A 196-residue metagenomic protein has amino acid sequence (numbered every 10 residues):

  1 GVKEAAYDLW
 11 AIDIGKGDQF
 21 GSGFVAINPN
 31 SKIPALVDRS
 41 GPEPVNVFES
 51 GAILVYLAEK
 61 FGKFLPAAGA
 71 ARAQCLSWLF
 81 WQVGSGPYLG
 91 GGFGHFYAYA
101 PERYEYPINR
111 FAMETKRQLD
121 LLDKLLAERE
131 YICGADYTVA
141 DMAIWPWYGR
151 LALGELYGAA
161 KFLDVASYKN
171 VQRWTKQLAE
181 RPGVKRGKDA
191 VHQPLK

Functional and structural regions predicted by a protein language model:
G1-K116, D123, E130: GST-like domain detector, emphasizing the conserved glutathione-binding G-site in the N-terminal thioredoxin-like
D13, V139, V191: Short, solvent-exposed turn/loop segments enriched in Gly/Ser/Thr/Pro and often Arg
A26, E180, D189: Phosphate-coordinating loops and pocket residues in cytosolic domains that bind phosphorylated ligands
A52, N170, G183: Residue-level recognition of oxygen-bearing side chains
A58, W147-Y148, K188: Active-site-flanking alpha-helical
W78-E180: GST-like fold's C-terminal all-alpha helical module
V184-K185, D189-K196: C-terminal helix/juxtamembrane-tail motif
